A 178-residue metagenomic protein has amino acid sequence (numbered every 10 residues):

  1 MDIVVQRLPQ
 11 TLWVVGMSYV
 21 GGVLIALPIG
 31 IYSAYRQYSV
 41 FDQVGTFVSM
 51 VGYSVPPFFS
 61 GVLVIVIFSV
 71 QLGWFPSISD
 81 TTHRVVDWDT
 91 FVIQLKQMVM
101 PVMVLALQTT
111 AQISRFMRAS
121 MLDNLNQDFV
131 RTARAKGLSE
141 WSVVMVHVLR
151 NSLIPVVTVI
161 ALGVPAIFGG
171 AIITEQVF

Functional and structural regions predicted by a protein language model:
M1-Q6: Membrane-helix entry/capping segments
L8-F41, P57, W88-F178: Alpha-helical transmembrane segments of integral membrane proteins, especially multi-pass inner/plasma-membrane
V44: Acidic/polar active-site rim loop that often engages polyanionic ligands
F47-A111: Membrane-water interface segments at transmembrane-helix boundaries in multipass membrane proteins
